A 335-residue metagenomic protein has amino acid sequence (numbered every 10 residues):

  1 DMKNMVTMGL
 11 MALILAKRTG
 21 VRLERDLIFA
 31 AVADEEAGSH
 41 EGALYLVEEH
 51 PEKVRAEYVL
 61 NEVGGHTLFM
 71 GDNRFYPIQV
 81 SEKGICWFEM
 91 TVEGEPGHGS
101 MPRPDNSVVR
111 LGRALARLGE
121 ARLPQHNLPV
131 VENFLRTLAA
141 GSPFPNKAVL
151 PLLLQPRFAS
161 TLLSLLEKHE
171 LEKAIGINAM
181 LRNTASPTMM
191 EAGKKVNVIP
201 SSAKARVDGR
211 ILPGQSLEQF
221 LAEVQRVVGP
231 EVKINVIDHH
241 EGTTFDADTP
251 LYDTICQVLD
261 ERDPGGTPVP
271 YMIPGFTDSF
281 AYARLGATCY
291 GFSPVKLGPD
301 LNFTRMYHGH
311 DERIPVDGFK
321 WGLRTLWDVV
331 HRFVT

Functional and structural regions predicted by a protein language model:
D1-T7, E36, D105, R313-K320: Short, conserved micro-motifs enriched in small and acidic residues
M2-P77: Acidic/histidine-rich catalytic neighborhood of metal-dependent amide-processing enzymes
M11-R18, R113-R117, D328-H331: Short glycine/serine- and small hydrophobic-enriched flexible loop segments
F29, M90-V92, V207: A structural signal for short, well-ordered beta-strand segments
P51-Y58, G64-N73, I78-W87, G99-M190 (+2 more regions): Acidic-enriched catalytic cores of C-N bond-cleaving enzymes acting on peptides and small amides
L115-P124, A140, P145-K147, T161 (+1 more regions): Active-site-adjacent substrate-binding region of metalloamidase/peptidase-like peptide-processing proteins
A192-V227, H240, T244-L259, P268: C-terminal substrate/ligand-recognition segments
E241, G265-V334: Zn-dependent metallopeptidase/amidohydrolase metal-coordination segment
